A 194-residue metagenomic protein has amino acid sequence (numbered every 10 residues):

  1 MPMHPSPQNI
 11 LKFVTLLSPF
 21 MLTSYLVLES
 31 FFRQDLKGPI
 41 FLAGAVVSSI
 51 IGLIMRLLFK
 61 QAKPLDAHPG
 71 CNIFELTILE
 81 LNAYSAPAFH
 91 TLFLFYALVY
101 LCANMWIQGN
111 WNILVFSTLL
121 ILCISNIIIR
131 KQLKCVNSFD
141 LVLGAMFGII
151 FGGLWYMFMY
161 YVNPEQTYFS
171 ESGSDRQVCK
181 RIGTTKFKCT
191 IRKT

Functional and structural regions predicted by a protein language model:
M1-T194: Terminal transmembrane helix and immediately flanking juxtamembrane interfaces of multi-pass membrane proteins
